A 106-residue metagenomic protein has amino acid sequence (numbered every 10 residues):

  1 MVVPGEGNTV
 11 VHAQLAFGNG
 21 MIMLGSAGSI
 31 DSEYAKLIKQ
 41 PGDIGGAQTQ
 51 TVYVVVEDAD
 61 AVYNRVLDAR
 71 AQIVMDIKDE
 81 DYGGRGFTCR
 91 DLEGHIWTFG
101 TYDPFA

Functional and structural regions predicted by a protein language model:
M1-R90, G100-A106: Vicinal oxygen chelate
E93: C-terminal catalytic core of tyrosine-transesterase DNA break-rejoin enzymes
